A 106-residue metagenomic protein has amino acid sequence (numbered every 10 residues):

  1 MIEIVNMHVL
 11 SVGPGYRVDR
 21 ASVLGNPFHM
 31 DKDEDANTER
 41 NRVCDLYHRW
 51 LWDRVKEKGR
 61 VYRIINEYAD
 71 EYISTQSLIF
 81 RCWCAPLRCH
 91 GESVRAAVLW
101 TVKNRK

Functional and structural regions predicted by a protein language model:
M1-K106: Catalytic phosphate/metal-binding cores of nucleic-acid and nucleotide-processing enzymes, i.e., regions that mediate
